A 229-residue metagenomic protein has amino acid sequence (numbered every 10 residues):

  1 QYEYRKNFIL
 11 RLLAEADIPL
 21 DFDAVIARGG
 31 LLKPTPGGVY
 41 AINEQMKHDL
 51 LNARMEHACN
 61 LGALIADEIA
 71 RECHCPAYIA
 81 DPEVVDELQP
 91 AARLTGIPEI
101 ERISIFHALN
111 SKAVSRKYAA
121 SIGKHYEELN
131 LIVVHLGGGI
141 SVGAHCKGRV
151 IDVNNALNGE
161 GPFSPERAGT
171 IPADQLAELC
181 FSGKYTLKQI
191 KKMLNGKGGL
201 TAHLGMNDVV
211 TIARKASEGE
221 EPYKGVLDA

Functional and structural regions predicted by a protein language model:
Q1: N-terminal glycine-rich anion-binding loop in soluble enzyme alpha/beta folds
Y4-A16, V114: Short, well-ordered amphipathic alpha-helical segments that serve as non-catalytic structural scaffolds within diverse
L13-A58, P76, V84-T95: Short beta-strand-loop/turn "lid" adjacent to the catalytic site in phosphate-handling enzymes
G30-K33, H135-S141: Gly/Ser/Thr-rich loops at beta-strand to alpha-helix junctions that form or flank small-molecule/cofactor-binding
H48-D49, R93-P98, R214-P222: Gly-rich Lys/Arg/Thr-decorated short loops/hinges at beta-loop-alpha junctions or inter-strand turns that position
N60-E68, I79, D86, L94-N130 (+3 more regions): Glycine-rich phosphate-binding loop plus the immediately following alpha-helix
K192-A229: Adenine-nucleotide phosphate-binding core of ATP-dependent small-molecule kinases
